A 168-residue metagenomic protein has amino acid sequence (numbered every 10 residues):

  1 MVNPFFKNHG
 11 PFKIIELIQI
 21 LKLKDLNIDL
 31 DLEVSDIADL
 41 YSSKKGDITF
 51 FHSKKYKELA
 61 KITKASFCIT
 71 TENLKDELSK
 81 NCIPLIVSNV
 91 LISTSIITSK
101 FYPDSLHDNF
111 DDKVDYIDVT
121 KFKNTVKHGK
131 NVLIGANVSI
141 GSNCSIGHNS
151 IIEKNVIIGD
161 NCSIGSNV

Functional and structural regions predicted by a protein language model:
M1-V119, N143, N161: Terminal amphipathic alpha-helical/low-complexity segments used for targeting or macromolecular assembly
D118, K123-N124, H128-K130, G135-A136 (+5 more regions): Left-handed beta-helix
